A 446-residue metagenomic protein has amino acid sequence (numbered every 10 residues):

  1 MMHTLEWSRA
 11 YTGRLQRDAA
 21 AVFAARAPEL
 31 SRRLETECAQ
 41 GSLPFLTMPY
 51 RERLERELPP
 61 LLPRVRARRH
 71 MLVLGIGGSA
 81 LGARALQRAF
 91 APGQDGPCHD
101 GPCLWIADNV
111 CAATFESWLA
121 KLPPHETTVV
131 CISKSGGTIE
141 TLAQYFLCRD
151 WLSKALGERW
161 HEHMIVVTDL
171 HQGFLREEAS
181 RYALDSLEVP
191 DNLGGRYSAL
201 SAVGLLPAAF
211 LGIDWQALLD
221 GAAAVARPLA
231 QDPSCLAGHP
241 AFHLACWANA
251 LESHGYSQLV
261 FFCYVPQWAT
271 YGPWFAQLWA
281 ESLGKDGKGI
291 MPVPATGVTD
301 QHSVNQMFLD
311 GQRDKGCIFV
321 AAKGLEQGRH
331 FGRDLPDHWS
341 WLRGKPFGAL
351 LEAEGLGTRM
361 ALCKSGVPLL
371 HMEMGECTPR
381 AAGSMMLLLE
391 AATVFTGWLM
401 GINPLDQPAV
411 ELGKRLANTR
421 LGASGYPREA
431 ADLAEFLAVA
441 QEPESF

Functional and structural regions predicted by a protein language model:
M1-V65, R333-L342, T396-L399, E429-F446: Extended, charge-enriched "interface" segments that sit outside catalytic cores
C38, L58-R69, W118-T127, W247-S257 (+2 more regions): Glycine-rich phosphate/diphosphate-binding loops that line cofactor/substrate pockets in enzymes
P63-P233, T419: Glycine-rich phosphate-binding loops that contact phosphosugars or nucleotide phosphates
V73, V129-C131, V166, F261 (+2 more regions): Structural beta-sheet core signal
S79-G82, A112-T114, G137-E140, Q172-R176 (+6 more regions): Flexible loop/turn segments at secondary-structure boundaries
R88-P102, W151, L278-G289, A361-S365: Short helix-loop-beta junction
A155-I318, E326, A409-F446: Active-site phosphate/pyrophosphate-binding segments
V293-T378: Helicase-primase coupling helices
